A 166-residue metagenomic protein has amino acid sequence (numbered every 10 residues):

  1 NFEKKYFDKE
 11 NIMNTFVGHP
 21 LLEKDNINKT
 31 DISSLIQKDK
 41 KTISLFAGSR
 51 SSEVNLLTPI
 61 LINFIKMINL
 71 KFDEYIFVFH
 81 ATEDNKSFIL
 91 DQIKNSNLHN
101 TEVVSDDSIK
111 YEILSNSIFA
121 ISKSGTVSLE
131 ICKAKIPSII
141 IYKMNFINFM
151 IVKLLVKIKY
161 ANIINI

Functional and structural regions predicted by a protein language model:
N1-I166: Nucleotide-activated sugar donor-binding and catalytic core shared by glycosyltransferases and related lipid-linked
